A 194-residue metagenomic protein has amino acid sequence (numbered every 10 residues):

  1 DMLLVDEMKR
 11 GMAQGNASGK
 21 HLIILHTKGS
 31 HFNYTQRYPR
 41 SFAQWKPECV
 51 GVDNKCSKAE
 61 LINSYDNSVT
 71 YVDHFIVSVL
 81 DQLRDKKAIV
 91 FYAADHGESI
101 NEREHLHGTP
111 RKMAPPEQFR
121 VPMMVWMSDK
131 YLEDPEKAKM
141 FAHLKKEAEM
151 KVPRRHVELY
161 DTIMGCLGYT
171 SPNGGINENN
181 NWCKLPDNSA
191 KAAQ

Functional and structural regions predicted by a protein language model:
D1-Q194: Catalytic domains that recognize anionic headgroups
